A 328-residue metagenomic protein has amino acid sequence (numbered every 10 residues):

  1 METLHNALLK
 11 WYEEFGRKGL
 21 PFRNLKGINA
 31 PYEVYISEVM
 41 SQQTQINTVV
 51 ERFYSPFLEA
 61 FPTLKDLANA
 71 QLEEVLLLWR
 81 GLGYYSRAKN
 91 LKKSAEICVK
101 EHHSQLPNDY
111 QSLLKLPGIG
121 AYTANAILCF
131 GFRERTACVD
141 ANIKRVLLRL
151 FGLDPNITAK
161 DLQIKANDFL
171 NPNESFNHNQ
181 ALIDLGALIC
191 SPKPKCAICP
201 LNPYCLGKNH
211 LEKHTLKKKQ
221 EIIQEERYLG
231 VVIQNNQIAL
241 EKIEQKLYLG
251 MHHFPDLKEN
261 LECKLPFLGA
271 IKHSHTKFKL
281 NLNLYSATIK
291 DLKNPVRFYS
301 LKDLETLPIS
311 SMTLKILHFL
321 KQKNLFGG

Functional and structural regions predicted by a protein language model:
M1-G19, A187-G328: Intrinsically disordered, low-complexity, charged terminal extensions of DNA damage-control enzymes
E2-A7, W11-K195, L201-Y204, H210 (+1 more regions): Catalytic cores of DNA base-excision repair glycosylases
